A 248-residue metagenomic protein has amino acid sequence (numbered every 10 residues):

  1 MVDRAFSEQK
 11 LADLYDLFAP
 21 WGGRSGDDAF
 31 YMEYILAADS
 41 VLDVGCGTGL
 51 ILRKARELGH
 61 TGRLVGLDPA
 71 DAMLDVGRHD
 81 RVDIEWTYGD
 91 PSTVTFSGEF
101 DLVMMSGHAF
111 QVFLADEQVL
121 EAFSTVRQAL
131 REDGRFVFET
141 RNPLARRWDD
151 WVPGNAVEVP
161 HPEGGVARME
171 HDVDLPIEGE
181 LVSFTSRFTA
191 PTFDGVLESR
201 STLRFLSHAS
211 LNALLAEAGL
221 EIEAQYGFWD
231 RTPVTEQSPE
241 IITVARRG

Functional and structural regions predicted by a protein language model:
M1-D39, L50: Conserved class I S-adenosyl-L-methionine
G45-G47: Class I SAM-dependent methyltransferase "Motif I" SAM/SAH-binding loop
G49-T93: Class I SAM-dependent methyltransferase SAM/SAH-binding core
V94-L102: A short acidic, Gly/Pro-enriched loop at the edge of an enzyme's catalytic core that lines a small-molecule cofactor
D101-E117: A short SAM/SAH-binding and catalytic strip from SAM-dependent methyltransferases
L120-E132: A short glycine-rich, Lys/Arg-flanked "PGG" loop and its adjoining helix->strand segment in the class I
V137-N212: SAM-dependent methyltransferase
T202-G248: C-terminal lobe and adjacent flexible extensions of AdoMet/dcAdoMet transferase-like proteins
